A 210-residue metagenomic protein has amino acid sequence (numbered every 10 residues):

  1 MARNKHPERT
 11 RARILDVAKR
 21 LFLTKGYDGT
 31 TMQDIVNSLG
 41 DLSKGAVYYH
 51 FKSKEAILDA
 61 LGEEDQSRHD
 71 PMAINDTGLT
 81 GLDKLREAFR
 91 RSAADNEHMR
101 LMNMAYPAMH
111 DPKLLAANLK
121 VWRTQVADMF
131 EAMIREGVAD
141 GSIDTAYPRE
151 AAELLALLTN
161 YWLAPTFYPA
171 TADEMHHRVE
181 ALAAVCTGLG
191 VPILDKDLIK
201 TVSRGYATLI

Functional and structural regions predicted by a protein language model:
T10-A18, I35, L61-D65, H69 (+1 more regions): Generic hydrophobic, amphipathic alpha-helix propensity
R13, L21-A56, A60: Helix-turn-helix
A60, M72-M102, A152-L155: Hydrophobic alpha-helical connector segments
D83, V121-W122, A139-L154, T171-H177: All-alpha amphipathic helical-bundle segments outside canonical DNA-binding/catalytic cores that form hydrophobic
R86, E131, P148-A156, I199-S203: Short, well-structured alpha-helical segments
E97-I143, E150: Short secondary-structure transition hinges
L119, R123, A127, A156-N160 (+2 more regions): Amphipathic alpha-helical core segments of compact helical bundles
D128, A132-R135, A139, T171-I210: C-terminal peripheral helix-coil segments that are non-catalytic and often amphipathic
